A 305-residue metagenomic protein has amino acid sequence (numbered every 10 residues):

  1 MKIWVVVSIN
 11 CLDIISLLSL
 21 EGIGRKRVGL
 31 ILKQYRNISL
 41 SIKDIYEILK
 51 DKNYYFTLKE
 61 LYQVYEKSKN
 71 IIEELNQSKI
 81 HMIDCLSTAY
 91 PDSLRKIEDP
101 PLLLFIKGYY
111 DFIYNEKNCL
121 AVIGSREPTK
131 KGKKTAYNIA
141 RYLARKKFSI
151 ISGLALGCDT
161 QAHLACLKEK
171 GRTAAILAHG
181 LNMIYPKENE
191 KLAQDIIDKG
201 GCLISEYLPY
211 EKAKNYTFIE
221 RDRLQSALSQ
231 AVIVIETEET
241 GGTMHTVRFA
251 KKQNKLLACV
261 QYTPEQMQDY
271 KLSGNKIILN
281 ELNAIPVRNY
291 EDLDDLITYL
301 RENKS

Functional and structural regions predicted by a protein language model:
K2-K134, R141: Short, positively charged patches
C85-S305: Glycine-biased, small-residue-rich flexible motifs in mid-sequence functional cores and linkers
